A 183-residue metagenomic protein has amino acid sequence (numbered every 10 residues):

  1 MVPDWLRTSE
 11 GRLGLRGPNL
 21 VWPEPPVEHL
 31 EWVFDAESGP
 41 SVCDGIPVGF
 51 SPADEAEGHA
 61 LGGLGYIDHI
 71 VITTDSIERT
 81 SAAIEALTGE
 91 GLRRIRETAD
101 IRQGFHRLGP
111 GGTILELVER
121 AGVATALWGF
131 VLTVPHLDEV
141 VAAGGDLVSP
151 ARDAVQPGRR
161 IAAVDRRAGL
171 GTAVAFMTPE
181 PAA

Functional and structural regions predicted by a protein language model:
V2-Y66, R93-G122, G145-A183: Vicinal oxygen chelate
V33-E37, T73, V131-T133: Short hydrophobic/aromatic beta-strand micro-patches that form the beta-sheet surface supporting nucleotide- or nucleic
S38-G39, S81, H136-A142: Short, conserved charged micro-motifs
G62-E97: Hydrophobic, aromatic-enriched interface-forming segments
S76, G122, H136-L137, A143: Alpha-helix capping and helix-coil boundary motifs
A83, L115-A121, V131-P135: A structural feature that tracks compact, well-ordered secondary-structure segments with a strong bias toward
